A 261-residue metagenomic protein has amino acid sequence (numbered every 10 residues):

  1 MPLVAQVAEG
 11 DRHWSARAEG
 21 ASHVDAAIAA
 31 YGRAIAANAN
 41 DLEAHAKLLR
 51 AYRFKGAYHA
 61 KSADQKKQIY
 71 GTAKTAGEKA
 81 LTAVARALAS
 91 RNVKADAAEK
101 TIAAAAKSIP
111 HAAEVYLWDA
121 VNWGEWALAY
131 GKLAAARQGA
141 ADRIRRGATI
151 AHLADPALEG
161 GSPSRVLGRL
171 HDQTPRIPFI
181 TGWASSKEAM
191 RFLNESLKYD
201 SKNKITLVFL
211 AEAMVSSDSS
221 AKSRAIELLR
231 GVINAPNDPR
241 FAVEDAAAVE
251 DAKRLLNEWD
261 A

Functional and structural regions predicted by a protein language model:
P2-V7: Boundary at the C-terminal end of the N-terminal hydrophobic targeting segment
A8-A29, L48-L153, P163-E195, S216 (+2 more regions): Short coil/linker segments at helix-helix boundaries
A26-D41: N-terminal segments that cap or nucleate solenoid repeat domains
A39, A85, P110, P156-L158 (+1 more regions): Short coil turns that delineate tetratricopeptide repeat
A44, V115, G160-P163, T206: TPR alpha-solenoid repeat register
S196, I205-T206: Extended serine/threonine-enriched, polar tracts that run as long, contiguous segments within proteins
W259-A261: Short, solvent-exposed mixed-charge patches
